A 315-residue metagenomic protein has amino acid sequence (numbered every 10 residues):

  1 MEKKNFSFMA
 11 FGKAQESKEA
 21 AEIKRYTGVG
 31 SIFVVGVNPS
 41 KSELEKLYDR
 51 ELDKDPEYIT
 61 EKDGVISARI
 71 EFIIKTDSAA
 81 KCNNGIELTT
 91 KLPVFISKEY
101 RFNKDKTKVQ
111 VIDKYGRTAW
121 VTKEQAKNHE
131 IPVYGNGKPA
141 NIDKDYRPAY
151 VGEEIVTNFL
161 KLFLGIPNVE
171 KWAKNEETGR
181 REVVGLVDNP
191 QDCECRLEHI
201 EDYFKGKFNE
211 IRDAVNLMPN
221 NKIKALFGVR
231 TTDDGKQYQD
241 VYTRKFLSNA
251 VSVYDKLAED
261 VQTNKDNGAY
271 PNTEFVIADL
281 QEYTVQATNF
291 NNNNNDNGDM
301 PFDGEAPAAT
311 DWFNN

Functional and structural regions predicted by a protein language model:
M1-N315: Short beta-rich binding modules
